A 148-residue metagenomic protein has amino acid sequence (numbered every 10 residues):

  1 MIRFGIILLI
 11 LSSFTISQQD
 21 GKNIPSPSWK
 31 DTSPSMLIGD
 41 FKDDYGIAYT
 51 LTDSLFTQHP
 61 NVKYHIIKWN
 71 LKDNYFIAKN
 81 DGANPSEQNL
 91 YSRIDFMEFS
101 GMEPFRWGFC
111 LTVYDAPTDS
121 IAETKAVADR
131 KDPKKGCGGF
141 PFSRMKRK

Functional and structural regions predicted by a protein language model:
I2-I38, S100-K148: Amphipathic/hydrophobic helical signal segments and adjacent flexible N-terminal regions that mediate secretion
I38-L71: Short, solvent-exposed loop/hinge segments that bridge or flank secondary-structure elements
A48, F56, K63, A83 (+2 more regions): Generic "edge-of-domain/loop-turn" microfeature
L51, F56, I94, F109-L111 (+1 more regions): Generic structural hydrophobic/aromatic packing signal, biased to beta-strands
H59-N61, K72-N74, D119, K125: Extracellular low-complexity Ser/Thr/Asn/Gly-rich intrinsically disordered segments
K63-W69, N80, Y91-S100, C110-V113: Hydrophobic/aromatic beta-strand elements that line small-molecule binding cavities or substrate pockets in beta-rich
F76-N84: Short beta-strand segments that buttress and anchor functional surface loops
